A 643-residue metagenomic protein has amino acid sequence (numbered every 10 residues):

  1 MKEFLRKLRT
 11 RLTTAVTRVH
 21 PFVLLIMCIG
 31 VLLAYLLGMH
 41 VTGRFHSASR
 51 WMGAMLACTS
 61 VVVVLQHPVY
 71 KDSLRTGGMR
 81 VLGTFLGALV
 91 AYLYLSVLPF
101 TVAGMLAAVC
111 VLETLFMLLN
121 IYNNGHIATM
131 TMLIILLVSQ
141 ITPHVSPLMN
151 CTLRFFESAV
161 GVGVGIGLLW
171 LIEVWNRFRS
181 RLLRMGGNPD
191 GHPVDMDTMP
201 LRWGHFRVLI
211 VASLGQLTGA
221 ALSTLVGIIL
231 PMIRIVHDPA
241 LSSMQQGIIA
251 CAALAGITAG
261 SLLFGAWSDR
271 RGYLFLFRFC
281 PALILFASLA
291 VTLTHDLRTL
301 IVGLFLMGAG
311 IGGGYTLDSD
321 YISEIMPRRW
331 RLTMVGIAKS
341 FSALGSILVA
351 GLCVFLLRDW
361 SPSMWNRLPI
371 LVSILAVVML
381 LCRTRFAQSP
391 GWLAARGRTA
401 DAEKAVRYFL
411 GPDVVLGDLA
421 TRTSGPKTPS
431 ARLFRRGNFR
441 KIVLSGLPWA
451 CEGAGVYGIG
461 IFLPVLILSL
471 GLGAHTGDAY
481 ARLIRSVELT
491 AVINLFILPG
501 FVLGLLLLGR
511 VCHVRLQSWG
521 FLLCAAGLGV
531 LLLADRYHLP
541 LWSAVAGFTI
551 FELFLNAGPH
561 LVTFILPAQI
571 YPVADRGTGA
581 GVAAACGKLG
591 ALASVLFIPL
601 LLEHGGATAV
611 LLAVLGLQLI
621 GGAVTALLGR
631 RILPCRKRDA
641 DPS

Functional and structural regions predicted by a protein language model:
M1-M130, L137-R184: Alpha-helical transmembrane segments and their membrane-interface boundaries that form or gate the permeation pathway
M79-L89, A108-L118, M132-I141, E157-I166 (+8 more regions): Juxtamembrane/interfacial segments around transmembrane helices
L183-S643: Transmembrane-helix signature of 12-pass secondary carriers
